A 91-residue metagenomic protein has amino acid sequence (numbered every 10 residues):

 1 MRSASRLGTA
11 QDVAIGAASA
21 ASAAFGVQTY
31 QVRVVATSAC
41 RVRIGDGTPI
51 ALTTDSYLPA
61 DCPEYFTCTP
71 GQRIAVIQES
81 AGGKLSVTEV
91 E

Functional and structural regions predicted by a protein language model:
M1-S3, Q31-R33: Predominantly extracellular/luminal regions of secreted and cell-surface proteins, especially disulfide-bonded
L7-Q28: Surface-exposed ligand/attachment interfaces on beta-rich extracellular proteins
A14-G16, G26, V35, T69 (+2 more regions): A structural detector for beta-sheet-dominated domains
T29-V32, T67-G83: Noncatalytic modules at the cell exterior or secretory-pathway interfaces, chiefly beta-strand-rich lectin/adhesion
V35-T54: Short, surface-exposed beta-strand/strand-loop-strand elements in extracellular ectodomains
R41-R43, A75, S86: General beta-strand recognition
D46, T88-E91: Short beta-strand-to-coil "C-cap" segments at the C-terminal boundary of structured domains/repeats, marking
T48-T69: Glycine-rich strand-loop-strand elements at beta-sheet edges
